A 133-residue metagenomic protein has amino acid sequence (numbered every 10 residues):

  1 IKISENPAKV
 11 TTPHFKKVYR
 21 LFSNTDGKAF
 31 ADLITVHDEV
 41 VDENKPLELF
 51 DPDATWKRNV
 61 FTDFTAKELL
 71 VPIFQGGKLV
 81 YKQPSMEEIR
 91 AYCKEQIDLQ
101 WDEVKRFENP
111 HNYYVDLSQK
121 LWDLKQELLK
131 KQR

Functional and structural regions predicted by a protein language model:
I1-R133: Gly/Ser/Thr/Ala-enriched C-terminal appendages of enzymes
